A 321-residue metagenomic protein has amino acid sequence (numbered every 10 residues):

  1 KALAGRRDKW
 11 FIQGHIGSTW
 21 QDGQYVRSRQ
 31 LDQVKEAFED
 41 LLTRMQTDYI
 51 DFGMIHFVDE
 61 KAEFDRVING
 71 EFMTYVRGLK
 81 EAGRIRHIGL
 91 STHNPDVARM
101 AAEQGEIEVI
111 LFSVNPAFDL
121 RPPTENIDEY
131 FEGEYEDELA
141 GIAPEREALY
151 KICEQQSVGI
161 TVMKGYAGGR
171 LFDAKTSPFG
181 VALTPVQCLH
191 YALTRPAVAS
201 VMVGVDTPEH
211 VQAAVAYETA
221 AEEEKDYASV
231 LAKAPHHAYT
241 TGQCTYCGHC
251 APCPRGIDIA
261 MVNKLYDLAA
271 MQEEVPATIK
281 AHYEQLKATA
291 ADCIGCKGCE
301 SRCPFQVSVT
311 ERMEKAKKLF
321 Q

Functional and structural regions predicted by a protein language model:
K1-I16, D48, E81: N-terminal binding-site loop/beta-alpha segment at the start of enzyme catalytic domains that lines or forms
F11, G159, C299: Residue-level detector of anion-binding/catalytic polar loops
Q13-Y25, M54-F57, Y166-R170: N-terminal small/glycine-rich loop or linker at the start of catalytic domains across soluble metabolic enzymes
R27-A37: Glycine-rich anion/phosphate-binding loops
D40-F64: Active-site groove signature of glycoside hydrolases
V58-M261, M271-Q285, E311: Beta/alpha (TIM)-barrel catalytic core signal, keyed to glycine-rich beta->alpha loops juxtaposed to Asp/Glu that bind
C244-C253, C293-C299, C303: Short cysteine clusters
P254-A270, S301-L319: Iron-sulfur (Fe-S) cluster-binding segments and ferredoxin-like electron-carrier domains, especially [2Fe-2S]
